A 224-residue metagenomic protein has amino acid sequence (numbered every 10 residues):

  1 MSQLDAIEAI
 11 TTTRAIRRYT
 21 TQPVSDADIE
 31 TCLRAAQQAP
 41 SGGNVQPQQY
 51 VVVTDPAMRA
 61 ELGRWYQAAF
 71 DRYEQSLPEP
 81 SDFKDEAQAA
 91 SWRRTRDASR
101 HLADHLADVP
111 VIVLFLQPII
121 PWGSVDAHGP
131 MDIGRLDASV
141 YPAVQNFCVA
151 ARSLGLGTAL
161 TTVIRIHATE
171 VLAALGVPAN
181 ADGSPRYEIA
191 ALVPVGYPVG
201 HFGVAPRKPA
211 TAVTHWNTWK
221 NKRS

Functional and structural regions predicted by a protein language model:
D5-Q22: Generic N-terminal amphipathic, Lys/Arg-enriched alpha-helix
T12, A181-S224: C-terminal helix-cap and adjacent tail motif
R18-Y19, Q49, G157-T162: Short catalytic-loop micro-motif centered on adjacent basic/acidic residues
C32-Q37, V113-A174: Small-aliphatic-rich amphipathic alpha-helix that forms the alpha element of a beta-alpha
A39-N44: Glycine-rich phosphate/pyrophosphate-binding beta-alpha loops
P47-Q48, V109-I112, I189-A190: Short, surface-exposed beta-edge/turn micro-motifs
V52-V140: Glycine/small-residue-rich phosphate/adenosyl-binding loop
A68-A69, L175-A179: Short, hinge-like loop/turn segments at secondary-structure boundaries
